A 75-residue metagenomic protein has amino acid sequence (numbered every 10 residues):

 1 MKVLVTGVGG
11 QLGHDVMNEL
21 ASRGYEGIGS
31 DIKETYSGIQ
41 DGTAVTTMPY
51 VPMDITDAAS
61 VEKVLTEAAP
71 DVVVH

Functional and structural regions predicted by a protein language model:
V3-R23: N-terminal Rossmann NAD(P)H-binding glycine-rich loop of SDR-like oxidoreductase domains
T6, D71-H75: Rossmann-fold scaffold of SDR-type NAD(P)-dependent oxidoreductases
T6, S30, T56: Ser/Thr-centric signal marking residues that sit in or immediately flank functional binding/regulatory motifs
Q11, T35, A58: Active-site loop signature of alpha/beta-hydrolase-fold enzymes
Y25-S37: Conserved glycine-rich Rossmann-like NAD(P)H-binding loop of the short-chain dehydrogenase/reductase
G38-M48: Short, conserved SAM-binding/catalytic segment of Class I S-adenosyl-L-methionine-dependent methyltransferases
M48-V72: Conserved Rossmann-fold cofactor-binding substructure of NAD(P)-dependent oxidoreductases
